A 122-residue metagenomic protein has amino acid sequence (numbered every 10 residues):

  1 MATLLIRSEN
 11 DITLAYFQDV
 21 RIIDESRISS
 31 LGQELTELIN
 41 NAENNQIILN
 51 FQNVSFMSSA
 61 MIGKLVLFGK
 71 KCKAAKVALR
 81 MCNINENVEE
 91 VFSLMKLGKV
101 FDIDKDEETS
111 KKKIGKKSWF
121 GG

Functional and structural regions predicted by a protein language model:
M1-S8, K116-G122: Non-catalytic signal-transmission and effector/linker regions of two-component phosphorelay proteins
A2-Q33: STAS-typified acidic loop motif
L5, C82, D102-D104: General small-molecule cofactor/ligand-binding pocket signal
E9, Q18, L49, I103-K105: Intrinsic-disorder/low-complexity regions
D11, E86, E108: Residues that form or immediately flank small-molecule/cofactor binding pockets and catalytic motifs
R21-V100: Amphipathic alpha-helical interaction surfaces in cytosolic regulatory modules
I103-G122: A charged, well-structured terminal subsegment
